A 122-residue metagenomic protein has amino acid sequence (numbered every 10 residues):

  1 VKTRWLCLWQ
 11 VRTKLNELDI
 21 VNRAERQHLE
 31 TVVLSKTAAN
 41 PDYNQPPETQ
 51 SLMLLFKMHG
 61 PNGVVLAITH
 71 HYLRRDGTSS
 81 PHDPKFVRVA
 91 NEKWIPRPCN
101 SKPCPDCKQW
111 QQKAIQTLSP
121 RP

Functional and structural regions predicted by a protein language model:
V1-P122: Catalytic toxin/effector domains delivered as secreted proteins or via bacterial secretion systems
